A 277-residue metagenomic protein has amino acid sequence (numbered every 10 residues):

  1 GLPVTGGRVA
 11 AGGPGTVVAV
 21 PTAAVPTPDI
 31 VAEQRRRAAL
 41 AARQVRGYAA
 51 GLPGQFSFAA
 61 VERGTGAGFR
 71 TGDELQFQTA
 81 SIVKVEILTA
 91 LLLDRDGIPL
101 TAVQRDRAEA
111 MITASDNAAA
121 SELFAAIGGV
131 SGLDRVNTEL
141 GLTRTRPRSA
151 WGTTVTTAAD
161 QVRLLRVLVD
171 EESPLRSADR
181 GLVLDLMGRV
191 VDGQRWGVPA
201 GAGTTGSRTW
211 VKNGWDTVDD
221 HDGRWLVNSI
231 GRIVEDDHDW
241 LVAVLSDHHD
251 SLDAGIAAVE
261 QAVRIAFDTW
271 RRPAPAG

Functional and structural regions predicted by a protein language model:
G1-V25, E33-F56, V61-T65, A125-G277: Penicillin-recognizing serine hydrolase domain
R63-G64, A102-D116, I127-G128: Acidic helix-start/capping segments at beta-turn-to-alpha-helix junctions
T65-E74, Q104, T143-R144: Glycine/charged-rich beta-loop-alpha catalytic/anionic-binding loops adjacent to active sites
G66, Q76-L100, M111, V242: Active-site SXXK
T71-F77, R148-W151: A short glycine/serine-rich beta->alpha loop
I82-V85, T113, N117, A158-V162: Short alpha-helical patches at coil-to-helix transitions and adjacent helical residues in well-structured domains
L91, S121, A125: Glycine/small-residue-rich loop that forms an oxyanion/phosphate-binding "nest" at active or ligand-binding sites
D106-A119, D185-W196: Short, mixed-charge aromatic SLiMs
